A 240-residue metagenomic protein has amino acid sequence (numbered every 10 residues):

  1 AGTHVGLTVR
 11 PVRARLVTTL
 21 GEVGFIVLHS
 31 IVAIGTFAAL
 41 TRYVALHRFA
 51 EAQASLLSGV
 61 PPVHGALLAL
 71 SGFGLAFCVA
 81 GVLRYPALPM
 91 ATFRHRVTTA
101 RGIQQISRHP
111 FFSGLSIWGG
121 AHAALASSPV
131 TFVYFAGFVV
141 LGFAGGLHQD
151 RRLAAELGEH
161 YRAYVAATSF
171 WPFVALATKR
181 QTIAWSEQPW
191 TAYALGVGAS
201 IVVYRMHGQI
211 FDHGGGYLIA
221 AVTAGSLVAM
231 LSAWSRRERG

Functional and structural regions predicted by a protein language model:
A1-V9, S71-L88, V139-E156, V202-M206 (+1 more regions): Transmembrane alpha-helical segments that form the membrane-embedded catalytic/substrate-channel core of multi-pass
V5-G24: Membrane-interface helix-loop junction between the first two transmembrane segments
R13-L16, L46-V60, P89-F93, M206-H213: Membrane-interface helix termini and inter-helical loops of multi-pass transporters
V27-H47: A generic, lipid-embedded transmembrane alpha helix
L40-Q53, L115-A136, I183-F211: Alpha-helical transmembrane segments and their membrane-interface junctions in multi-pass membrane proteins
G59-F77, V130-G142: Alpha-helical transmembrane segments
R101, R151, A155-S186: Membrane-proximal soluble regions of multi-pass membrane proteins
Q104-A166: A contiguous pocket-lining binding segment that forms or flanks enzyme active sites
